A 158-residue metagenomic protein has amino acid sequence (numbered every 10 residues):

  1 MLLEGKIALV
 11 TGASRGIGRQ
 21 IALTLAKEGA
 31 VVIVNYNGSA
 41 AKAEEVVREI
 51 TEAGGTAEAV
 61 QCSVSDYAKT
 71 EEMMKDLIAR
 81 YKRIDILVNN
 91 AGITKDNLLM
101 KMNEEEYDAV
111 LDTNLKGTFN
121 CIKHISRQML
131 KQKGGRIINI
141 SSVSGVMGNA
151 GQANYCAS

Functional and structural regions predicted by a protein language model:
I7, S14-G16: Conserved glycine-rich cofactor-binding loop
E28-E45: Conserved glycine-rich Rossmann-like NAD(P)H-binding loop of the short-chain dehydrogenase/reductase
A40-A41, Q61-M73, E104: The beta1-alpha1 cofactor-binding region of Rossmann-like NAD(H)/NADP(H)-dependent oxidoreductases
L98-L99, E106-L111: Substrate-binding pocket helix/loop in short-chain dehydrogenase/reductase
M100, M147-A153: Active-site loop immediately N-terminal to the catalytic Tyr-X3-Lys motif of short-chain dehydrogenase/reductase
I122, S158: Active-site helix of classical SDR
S142: Residue(s) in the substrate-gating loop at a strand-loop-helix junction that position the organic substrate next
